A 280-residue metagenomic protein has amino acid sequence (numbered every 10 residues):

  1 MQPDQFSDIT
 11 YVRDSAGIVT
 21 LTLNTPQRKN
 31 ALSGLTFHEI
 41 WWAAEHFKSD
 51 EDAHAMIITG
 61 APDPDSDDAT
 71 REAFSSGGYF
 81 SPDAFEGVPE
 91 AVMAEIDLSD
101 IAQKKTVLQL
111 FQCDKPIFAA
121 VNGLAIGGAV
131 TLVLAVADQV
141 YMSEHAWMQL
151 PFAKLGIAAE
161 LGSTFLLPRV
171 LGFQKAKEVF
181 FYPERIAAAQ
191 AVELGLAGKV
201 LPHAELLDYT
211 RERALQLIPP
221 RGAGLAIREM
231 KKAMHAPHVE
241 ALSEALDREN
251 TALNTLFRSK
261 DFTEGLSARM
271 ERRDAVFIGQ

Functional and structural regions predicted by a protein language model:
M1-D63, S267: Conserved CoA-thioester-binding segment of acyl-CoA-metabolizing enzymes
R28, D52, G60-Q109, A125 (+1 more regions): Glycine- (often His-adjacent) and acidic-residue-rich active-site loop that binds/positions the CoA thioester
D100, K104, G127, A158 (+2 more regions): Glycine-rich phosphate-binding loop at the start of an alpha helix
Q103, T164, F173-A176, L207 (+3 more regions): A general structural signal for well-ordered alpha-helical segments in protein cores
T106-Q112, A120, I126-F180, Y209-A214: CoA-thioester-processing core
L132-V133, A191, R269: Key positions in alpha-helical "signaling/recognition" and NTPase switch elements
D138-Q139, E178, Y182-E184, Q190 (+2 more regions): Well-ordered beta-strand positions
Y141-A146, A197-D247, V276-Q280: C-terminal long alpha-helix characteristic of the crotonase
